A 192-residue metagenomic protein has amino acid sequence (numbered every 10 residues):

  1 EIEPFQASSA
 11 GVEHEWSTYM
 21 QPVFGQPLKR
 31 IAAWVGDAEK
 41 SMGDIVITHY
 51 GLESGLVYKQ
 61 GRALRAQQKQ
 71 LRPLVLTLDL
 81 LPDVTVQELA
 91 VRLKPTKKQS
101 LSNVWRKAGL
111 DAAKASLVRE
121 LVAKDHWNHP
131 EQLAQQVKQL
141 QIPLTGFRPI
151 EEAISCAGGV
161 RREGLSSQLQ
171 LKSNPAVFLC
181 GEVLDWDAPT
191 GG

Functional and structural regions predicted by a protein language model:
E1-S17: Glycine-rich loop(s) and the adjacent beta-strand/alpha-helix scaffold that form part
I2, V177-L179: Conserved beta-strand scaffold positions in the cores of enzyme catalytic domains, especially in NTP/NDP-utilizing
V23, A32-V177: Residue-level recognition of phosphate/Mg2+-coordinating polar/acidic sites in nucleotide-handling active sites
L171, D185-G192: A conserved FAD-binding loop/helix module that cradles the flavin
E182: Hard-cation-handling environments
